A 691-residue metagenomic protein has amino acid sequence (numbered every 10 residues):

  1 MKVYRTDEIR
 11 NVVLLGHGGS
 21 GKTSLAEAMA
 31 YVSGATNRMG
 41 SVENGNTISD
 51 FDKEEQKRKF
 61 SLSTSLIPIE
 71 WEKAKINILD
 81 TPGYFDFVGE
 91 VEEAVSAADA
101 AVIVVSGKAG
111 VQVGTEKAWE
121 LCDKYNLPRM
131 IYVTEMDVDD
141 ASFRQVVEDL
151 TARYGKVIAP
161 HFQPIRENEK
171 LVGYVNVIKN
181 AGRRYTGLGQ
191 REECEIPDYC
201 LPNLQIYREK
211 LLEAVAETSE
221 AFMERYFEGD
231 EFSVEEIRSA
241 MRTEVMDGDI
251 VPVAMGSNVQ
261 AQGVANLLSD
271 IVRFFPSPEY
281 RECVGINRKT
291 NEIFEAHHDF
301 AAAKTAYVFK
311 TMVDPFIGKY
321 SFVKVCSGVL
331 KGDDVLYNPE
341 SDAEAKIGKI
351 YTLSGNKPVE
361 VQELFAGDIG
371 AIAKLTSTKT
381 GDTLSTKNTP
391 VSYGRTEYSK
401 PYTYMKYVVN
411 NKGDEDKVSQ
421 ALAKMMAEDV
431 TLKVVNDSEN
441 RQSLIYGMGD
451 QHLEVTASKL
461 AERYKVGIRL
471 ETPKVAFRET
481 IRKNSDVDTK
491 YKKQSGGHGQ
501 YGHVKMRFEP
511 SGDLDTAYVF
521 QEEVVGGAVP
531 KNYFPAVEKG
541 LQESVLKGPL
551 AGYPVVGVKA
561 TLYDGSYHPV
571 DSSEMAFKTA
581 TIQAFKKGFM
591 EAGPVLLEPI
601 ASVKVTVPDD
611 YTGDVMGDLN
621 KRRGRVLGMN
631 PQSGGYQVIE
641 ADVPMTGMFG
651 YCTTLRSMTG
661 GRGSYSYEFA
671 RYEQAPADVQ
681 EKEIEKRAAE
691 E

Functional and structural regions predicted by a protein language model:
M1-E691: Structural and coupling elements of P-loop NTPases
